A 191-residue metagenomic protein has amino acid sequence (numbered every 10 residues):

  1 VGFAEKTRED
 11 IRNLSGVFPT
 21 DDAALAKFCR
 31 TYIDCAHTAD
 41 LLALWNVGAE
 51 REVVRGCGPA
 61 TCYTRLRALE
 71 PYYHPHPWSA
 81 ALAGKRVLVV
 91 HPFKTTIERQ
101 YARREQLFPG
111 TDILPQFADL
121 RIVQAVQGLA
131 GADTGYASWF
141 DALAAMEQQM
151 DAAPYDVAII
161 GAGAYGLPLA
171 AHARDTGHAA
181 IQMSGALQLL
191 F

Functional and structural regions predicted by a protein language model:
V1-D119: Electropositive, gly/pro-rich neighborhoods at or near active sites that engage anionic ligands
V17-T20, E147-G161: Extended, charge-rich low-complexity interaction segments
L25-F28, D141-P154, Y165: A short, acidic, amphipathic alpha-helical segment used as a generic capping/interface helix at domain edges
V47-E50, P92-T96, I159-P168, S184-Q188: Gly/Ser/Thr-rich loops at beta-strand to alpha-helix junctions that form or flank small-molecule/cofactor-binding
G56-P59, R121-A145: Glycine-rich phosphate-binding "P-loop"
I122-A132, D175-F191: Short, flexible loop segments at boundaries between secondary-structure elements
Y165-G177: Short Gly/Thr/Asp-enriched flexible loops that form oxyanion-binding sites at enzyme active sites
